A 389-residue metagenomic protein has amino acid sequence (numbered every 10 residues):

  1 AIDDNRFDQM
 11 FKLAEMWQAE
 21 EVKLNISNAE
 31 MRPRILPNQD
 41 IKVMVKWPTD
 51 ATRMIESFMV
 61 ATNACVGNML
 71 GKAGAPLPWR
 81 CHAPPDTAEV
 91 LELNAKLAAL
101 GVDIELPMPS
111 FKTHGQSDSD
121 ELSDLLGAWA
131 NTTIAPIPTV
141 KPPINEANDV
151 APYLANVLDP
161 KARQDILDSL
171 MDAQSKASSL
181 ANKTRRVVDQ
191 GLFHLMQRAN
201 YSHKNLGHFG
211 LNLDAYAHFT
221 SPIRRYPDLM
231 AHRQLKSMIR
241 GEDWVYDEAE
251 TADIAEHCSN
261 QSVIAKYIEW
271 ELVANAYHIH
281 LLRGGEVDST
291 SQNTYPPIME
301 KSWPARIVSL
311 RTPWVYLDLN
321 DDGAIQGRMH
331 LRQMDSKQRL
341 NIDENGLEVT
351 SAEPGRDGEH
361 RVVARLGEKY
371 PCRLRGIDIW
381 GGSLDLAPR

Functional and structural regions predicted by a protein language model:
A1-G346, G367-Y370, G376-P388: Electropositive polyanion-binding surfaces
V349, E353-K369: C-terminal structured domains
